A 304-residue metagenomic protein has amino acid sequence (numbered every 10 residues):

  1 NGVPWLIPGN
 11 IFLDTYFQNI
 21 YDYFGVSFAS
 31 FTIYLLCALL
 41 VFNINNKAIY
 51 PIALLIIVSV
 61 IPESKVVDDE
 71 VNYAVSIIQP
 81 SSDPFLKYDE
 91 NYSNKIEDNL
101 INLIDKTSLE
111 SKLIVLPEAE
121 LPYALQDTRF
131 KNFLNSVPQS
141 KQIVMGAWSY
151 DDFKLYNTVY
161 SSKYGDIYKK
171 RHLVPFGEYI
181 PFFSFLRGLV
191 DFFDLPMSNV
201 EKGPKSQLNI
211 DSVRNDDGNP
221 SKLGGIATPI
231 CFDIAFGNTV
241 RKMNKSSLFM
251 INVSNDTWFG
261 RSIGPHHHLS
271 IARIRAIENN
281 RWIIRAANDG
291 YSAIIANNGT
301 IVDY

Functional and structural regions predicted by a protein language model:
N1-S64, R261, A286-N298, V302-Y304: Membrane-embedded alpha-helical bundles of multi-pass enzymes that act on lipidic or dolichyl-linked glycan substrates
S64-Y304: Soluble catalytic domains of enzymes that build or remodel membrane lipids, polysaccharides, and related
